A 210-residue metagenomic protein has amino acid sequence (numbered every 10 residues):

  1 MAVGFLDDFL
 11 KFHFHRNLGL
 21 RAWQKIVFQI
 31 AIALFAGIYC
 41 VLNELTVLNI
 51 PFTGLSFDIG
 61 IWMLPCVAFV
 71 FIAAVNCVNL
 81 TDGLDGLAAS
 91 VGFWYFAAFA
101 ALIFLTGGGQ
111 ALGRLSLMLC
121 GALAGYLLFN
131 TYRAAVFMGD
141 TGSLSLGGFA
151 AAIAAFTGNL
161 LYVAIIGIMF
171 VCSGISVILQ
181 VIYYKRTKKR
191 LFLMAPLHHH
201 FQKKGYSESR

Functional and structural regions predicted by a protein language model:
M1-L6, A36-V41, G60-R210: Alpha-helical transmembrane segments
L6-F14: Hydrophobic transmembrane alpha-helix segments characteristic of membrane transport and insertion machinery
F12-H13, E44-S56: Membrane-interface helix termini and inter-helical loops of multi-pass transporters
H13-V27: Membrane-interfacial loop-to-helix junctions in multi-pass inner-membrane proteins
L18-L20, F52-G60, G107-A111: Interfacial loop-to-helix junctions that mark the boundaries of transmembrane helices in multi-pass membrane
